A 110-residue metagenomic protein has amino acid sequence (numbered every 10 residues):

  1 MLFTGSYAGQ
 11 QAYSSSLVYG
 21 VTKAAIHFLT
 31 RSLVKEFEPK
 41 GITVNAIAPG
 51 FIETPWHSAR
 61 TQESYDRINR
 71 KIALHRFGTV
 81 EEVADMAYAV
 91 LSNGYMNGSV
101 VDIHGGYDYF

Functional and structural regions predicted by a protein language model:
S6: Residue(s) in the substrate-gating loop at a strand-loop-helix junction that position the organic substrate next
Q10, A48-A59: Short, flexible catalytic-loop segment of classical short-chain dehydrogenase/reductase
Q11-L17, H75: Active-site loop immediately N-terminal to the catalytic Tyr-X3-Lys motif of short-chain dehydrogenase/reductase
T22, T30: Active-site helix of classical SDR
V34-E36: Alpha-helical segment proximal to the catalytic Tyr-Lys
E38, T43, N97-G98: Short, small/polar-rich loop/turn modules that mediate ligand/substrate recognition or access, typified
T43-P49, E53, D102-H104: Conserved SDR Rossmann-fold cofactor-binding beta-strand/turn motif
R76-I103: C-terminal substrate-recognition "lid" of short-chain dehydrogenase/reductases
